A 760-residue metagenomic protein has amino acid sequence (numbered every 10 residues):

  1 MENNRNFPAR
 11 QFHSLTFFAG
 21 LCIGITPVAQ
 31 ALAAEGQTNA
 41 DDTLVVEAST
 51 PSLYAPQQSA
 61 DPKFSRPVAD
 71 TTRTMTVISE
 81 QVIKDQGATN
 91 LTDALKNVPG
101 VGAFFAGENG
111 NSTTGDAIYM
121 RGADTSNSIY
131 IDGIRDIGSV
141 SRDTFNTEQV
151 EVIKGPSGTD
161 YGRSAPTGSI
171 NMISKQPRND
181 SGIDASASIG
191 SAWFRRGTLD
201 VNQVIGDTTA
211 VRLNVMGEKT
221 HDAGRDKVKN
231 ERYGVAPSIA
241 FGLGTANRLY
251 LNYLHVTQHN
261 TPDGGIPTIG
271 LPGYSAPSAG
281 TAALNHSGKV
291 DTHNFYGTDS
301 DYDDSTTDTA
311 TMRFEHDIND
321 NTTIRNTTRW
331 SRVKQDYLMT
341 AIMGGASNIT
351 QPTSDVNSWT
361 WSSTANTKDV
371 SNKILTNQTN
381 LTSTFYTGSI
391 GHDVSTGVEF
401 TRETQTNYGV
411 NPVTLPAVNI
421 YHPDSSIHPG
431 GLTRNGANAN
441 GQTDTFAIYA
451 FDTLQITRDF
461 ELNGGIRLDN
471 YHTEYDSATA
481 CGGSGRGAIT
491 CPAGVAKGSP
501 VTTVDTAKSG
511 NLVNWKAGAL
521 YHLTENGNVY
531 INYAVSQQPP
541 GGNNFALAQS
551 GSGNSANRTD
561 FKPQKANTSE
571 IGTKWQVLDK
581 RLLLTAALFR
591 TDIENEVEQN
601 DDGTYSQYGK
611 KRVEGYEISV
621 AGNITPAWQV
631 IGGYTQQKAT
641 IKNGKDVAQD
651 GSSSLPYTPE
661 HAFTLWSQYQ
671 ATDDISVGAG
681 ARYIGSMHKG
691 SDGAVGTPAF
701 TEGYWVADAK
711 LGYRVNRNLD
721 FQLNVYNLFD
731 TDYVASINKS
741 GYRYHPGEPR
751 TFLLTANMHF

Functional and structural regions predicted by a protein language model:
D41-D180, I571: Acidic, small-polar-rich N-terminal luminal/periplasmic segments of exported/outer-membrane proteins
N146-E148, T159-P237, L243-R248, D308 (+2 more regions): Outer-membrane beta-barrel translocator/receptor signature
E218-A223, V235-D317, Q335-N372, V413-T445 (+1 more regions): Acidic/polar loop-and-plug regions of large Gram-negative outer-membrane beta-barrel proteins
A240-G242, N372, G391-D393, E399-E403 (+6 more regions): Structural signature of Gram-negative outer-membrane beta-barrels, strongest in the C-terminal barrel of TonB-dependent
A310-R332, S363-A478: Face-selective signature of the C-terminal outer-membrane beta-barrel domain
E315-N319, T323-R329, V333-M339, Y530 (+2 more regions): Membrane-embedded beta-barrel scaffold of Gram-negative outer-membrane proteins
A587-D592, S606-A694, F729, T755-H759: Gram-negative outer-membrane beta-barrel transporters
Y683-D692, G712-F760: C-terminal beta-signal and adjacent terminal beta-strands/loops of Gram-negative outer-membrane beta-barrel proteins
